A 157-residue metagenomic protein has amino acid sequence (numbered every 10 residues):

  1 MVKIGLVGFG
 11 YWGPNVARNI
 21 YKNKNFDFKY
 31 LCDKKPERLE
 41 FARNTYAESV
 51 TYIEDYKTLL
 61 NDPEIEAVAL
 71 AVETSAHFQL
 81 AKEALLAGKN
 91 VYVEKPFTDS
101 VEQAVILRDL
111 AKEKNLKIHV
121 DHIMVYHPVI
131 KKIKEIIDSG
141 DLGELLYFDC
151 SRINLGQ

Functional and structural regions predicted by a protein language model:
M1-A47: N-terminal Rossmann-like dinucleotide-binding module
G8, K95, G140: Conserved G/P- and acidic residue-centered "switch" motifs that form tight phosphate/ATP-binding loops in soluble
N19, N23, A42-T45, E83 (+4 more regions): Alpha-helical structural signal in soluble globular domains
N25, E64, D141-E144: Glycine-centered tight turns that cap/initiate beta-strands
Y30, E66-A67, Y147: Short, Asp-centered acidic motifs that coordinate Mg2+ and/or phosphate in catalytic or ligand-binding sites
V50-L110: Beta-loop-alpha module in the N-terminal Rossmann-like domain of NAD(P)-dependent dehydrogenases, especially those
T98-Q157: A contiguous active-site-proximal alpha/beta segment in oxidoreductase catalytic domains
